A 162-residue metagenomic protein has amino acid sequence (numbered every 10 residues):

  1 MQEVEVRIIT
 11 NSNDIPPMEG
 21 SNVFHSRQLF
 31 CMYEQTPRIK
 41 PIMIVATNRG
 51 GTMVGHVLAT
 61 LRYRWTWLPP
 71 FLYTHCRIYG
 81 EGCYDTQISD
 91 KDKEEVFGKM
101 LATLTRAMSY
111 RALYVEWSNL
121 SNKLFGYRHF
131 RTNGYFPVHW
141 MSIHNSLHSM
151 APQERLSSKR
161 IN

Functional and structural regions predicted by a protein language model:
M1-N162: N-acyltransferase acceptor-side catalytic subdomain
